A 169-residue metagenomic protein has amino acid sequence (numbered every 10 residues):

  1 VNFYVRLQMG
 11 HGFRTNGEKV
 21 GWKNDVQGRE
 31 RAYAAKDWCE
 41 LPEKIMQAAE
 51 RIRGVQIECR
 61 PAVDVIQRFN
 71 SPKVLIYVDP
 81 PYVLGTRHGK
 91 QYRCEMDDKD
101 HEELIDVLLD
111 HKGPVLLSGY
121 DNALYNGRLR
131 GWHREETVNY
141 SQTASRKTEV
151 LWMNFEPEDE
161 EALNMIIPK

Functional and structural regions predicted by a protein language model:
V1-Y77, P81-G89, N122, L163: SAM-dependent nucleic-acid methyltransferase catalytic core
Q56, R60-L75, Y82-K169: Class I S-adenosyl-L-methionine
